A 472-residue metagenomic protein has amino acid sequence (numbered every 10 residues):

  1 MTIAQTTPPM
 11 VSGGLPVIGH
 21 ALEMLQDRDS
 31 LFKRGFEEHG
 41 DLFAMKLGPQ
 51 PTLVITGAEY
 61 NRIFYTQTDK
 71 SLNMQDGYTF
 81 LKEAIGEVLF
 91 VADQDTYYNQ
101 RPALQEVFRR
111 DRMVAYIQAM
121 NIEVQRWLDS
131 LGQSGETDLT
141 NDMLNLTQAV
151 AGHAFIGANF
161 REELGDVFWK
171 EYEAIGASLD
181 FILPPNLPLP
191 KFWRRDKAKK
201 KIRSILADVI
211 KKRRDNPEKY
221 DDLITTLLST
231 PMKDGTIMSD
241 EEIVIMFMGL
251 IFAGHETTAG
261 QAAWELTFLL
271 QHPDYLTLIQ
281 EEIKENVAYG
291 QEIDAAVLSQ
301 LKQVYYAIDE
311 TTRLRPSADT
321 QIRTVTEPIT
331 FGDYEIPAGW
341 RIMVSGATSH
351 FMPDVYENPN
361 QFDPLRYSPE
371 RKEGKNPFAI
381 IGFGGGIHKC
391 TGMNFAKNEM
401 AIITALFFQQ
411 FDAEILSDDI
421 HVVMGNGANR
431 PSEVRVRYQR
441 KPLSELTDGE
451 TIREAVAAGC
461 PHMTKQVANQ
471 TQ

Functional and structural regions predicted by a protein language model:
M1-D95, N99, Q118-R126, A379 (+3 more regions): N-terminal membrane-proximal hinge/A-helix region immediately C-terminal to the signal-anchor transmembrane segment
T2-P8, V17, F32, N73-F80 (+3 more regions): Cytochrome P450 heme-thiolate monooxygenase catalytic core
T7-G13, V17, I117, N121 (+7 more regions): Cytochrome P450 I-helix active-site segment
F36, V124, F168-E171, I175 (+3 more regions): Cytochrome P450 proximal C-terminal region
G57, G254, G339: Short, conserved phosphate/pyrophosphate- and ester-handling motifs at nucleotide-, phospho-/glycolipid
N99-P102, M248, A295-A296, E327 (+4 more regions): Cytochrome P450 heme-thiolate "Cys pocket" and heme-binding signature region
T257-E282, N394-Q409: Cytochrome P450 catalytic-core helices
V344-R371, T451-V456, C460: Conserved cytochrome P450 K-helix/beta-meander segment immediately N-terminal to the heme-binding cysteine loop
